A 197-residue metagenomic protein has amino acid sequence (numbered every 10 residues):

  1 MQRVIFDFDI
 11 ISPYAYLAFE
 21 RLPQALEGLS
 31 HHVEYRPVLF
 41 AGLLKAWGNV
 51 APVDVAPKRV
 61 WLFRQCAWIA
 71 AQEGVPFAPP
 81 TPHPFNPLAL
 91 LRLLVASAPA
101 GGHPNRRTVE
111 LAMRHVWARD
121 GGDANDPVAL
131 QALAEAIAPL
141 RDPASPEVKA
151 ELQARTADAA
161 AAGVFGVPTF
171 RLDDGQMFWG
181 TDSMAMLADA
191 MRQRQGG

Functional and structural regions predicted by a protein language model:
M1, G42-K45, A56-V60, A134-I137 (+1 more regions): Generic detector of short, locally flexible boundary/turn motifs and exposed helical patches
R3-I5, I11-H31, P99, H103 (+1 more regions): C-terminal cap of thioredoxin/glutaredoxin-like
I10, Y16-V116: Structural alpha/beta surface segment adjacent to cysteine/selenocysteine redox centers across thiol/disulfide enzymes
